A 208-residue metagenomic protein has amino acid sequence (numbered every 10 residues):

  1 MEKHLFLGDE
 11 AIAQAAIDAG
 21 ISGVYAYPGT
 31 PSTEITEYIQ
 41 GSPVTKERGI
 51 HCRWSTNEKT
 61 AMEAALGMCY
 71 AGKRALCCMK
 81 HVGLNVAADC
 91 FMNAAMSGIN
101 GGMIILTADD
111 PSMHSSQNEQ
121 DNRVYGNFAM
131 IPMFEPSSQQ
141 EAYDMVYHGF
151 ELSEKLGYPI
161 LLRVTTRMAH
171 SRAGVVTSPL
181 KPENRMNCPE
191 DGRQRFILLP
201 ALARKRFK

Functional and structural regions predicted by a protein language model:
M1-Q139, D144-V146, T165-A169, P182: Thiamine diphosphate
L156-K208: Conformationally flexible catalytic loops at phosphate/diphosphate-handling active centers
